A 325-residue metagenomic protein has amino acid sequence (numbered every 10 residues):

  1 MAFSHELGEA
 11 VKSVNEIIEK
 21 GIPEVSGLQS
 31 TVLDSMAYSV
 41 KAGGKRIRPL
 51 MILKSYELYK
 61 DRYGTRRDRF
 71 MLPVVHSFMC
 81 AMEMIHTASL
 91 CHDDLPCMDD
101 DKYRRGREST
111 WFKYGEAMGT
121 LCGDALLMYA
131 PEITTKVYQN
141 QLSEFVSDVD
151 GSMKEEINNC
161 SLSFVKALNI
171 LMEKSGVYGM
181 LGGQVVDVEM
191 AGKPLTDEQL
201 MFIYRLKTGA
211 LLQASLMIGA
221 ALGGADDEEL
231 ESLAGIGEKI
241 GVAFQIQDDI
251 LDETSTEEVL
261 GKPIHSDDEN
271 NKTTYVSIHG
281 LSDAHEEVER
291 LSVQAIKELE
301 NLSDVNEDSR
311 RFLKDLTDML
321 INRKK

Functional and structural regions predicted by a protein language model:
M1-G21: N-terminal export signals and maturation junctions of secreted/periplasmic proteins
E9, E19-E300, S309-D318: Mg2+-dependent prenyl diphosphate-binding active-site environment of isoprenoid biosynthetic enzymes
S303: Short conserved AdoMet
N306: Hydrophobic-ligand binding "helix-grip"
L320-K325: Terminal targeting/low-complexity segments that flank the catalytic cores of oxidoreductases
